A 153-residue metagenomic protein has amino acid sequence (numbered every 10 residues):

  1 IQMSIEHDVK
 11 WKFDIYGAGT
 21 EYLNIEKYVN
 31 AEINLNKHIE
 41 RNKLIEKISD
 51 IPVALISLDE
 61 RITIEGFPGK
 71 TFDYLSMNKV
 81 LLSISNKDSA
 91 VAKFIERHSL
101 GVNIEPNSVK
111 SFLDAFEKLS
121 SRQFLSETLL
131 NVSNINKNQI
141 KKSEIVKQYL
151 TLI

Functional and structural regions predicted by a protein language model:
I1-M3: A conserved mid-protein helix/loop that constitutes part of the nucleotide-sugar donor-binding site
H7-Y16, Y22-I45: Nucleotide-activated donor-binding/catalytic signature segment of Leloir-type glycosyltransferases, i.e., the conserved
H38-N42, P68, D88, V109 (+2 more regions): Structural motif corresponding to alpha-helix initiation and N-cap regions
E40-K47, A54-L75, L81-K93: Nucleotide-sugar-dependent
N86-E117: Change "using UDP/GDP/dTDP sugars" to "using nucleotide sugars
P106-L113, S121-I153: A charged, aromatic-enriched C-terminal amphipathic alpha-helix characteristic of glycosyltransferases across folds
